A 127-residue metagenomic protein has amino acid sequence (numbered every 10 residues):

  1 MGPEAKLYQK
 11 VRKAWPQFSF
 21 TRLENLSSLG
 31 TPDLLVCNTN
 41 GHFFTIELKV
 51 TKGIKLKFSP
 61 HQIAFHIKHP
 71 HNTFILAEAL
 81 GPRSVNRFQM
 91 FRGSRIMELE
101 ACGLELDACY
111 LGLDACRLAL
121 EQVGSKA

Functional and structural regions predicted by a protein language model:
M1-N25, T39: Acidic-basic catalytic patches of nuclease active cores, encompassing PD-(D/E)XK and other metal-cofactor nuclease
R22, E47, I75-A77: Structural signal for conserved beta-strand scaffold positions within catalytic alpha/beta enzyme cores
G30: Beta-rich catalytic cores
L34-V36, H42-K52: Conserved catalytic cores of phosphodiester-cleaving nucleases, focusing on short active-site segments
T51-H69: Mg2+/Mn2+-dependent nuclease catalytic core
K68-R95: Nucleic-acid nuclease catalytic cores
R95-A101: Acidic, Ser/Thr-rich peripheral helices and adjacent loops at domain boundaries
A101-A127: Charged phosphate-binding loop/patch that engages nucleotide di/tri-phosphates or the phosphate backbone of nucleic
